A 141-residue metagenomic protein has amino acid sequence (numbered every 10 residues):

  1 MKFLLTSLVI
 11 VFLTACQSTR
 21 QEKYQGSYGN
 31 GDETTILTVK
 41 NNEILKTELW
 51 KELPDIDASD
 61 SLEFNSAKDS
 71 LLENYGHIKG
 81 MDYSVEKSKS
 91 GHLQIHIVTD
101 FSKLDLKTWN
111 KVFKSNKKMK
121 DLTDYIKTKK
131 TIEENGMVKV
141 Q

Functional and structural regions predicted by a protein language model:
M1-S7: Positively charged n-region of N-terminal signal peptides that target proteins for export
L8-I10, I97: Detector for intrinsically disordered, low-structure N-terminal pre-sequences
F12-A15: C-terminal motif of bacterial Sec signal peptides marking the signal peptidase cleavage site
S18-Q141: Subset-of-secretome marker
